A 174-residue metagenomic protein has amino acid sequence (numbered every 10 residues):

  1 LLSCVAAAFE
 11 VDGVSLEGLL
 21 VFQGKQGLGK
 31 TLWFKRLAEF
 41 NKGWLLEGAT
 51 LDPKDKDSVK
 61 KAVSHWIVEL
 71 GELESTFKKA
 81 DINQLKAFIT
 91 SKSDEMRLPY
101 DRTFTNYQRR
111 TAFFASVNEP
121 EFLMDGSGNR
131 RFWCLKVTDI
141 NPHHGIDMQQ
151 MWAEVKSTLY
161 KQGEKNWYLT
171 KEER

Functional and structural regions predicted by a protein language model:
L1-V63, I67: P-loop NTPase catalytic core of nucleic-acid-dependent motor ATPases
G13-G18, L45-L46, K54-L70, T76-I89 (+1 more regions): Feature primarily recognizes SF3-like P-loop helicase cores of small DNA viruses
